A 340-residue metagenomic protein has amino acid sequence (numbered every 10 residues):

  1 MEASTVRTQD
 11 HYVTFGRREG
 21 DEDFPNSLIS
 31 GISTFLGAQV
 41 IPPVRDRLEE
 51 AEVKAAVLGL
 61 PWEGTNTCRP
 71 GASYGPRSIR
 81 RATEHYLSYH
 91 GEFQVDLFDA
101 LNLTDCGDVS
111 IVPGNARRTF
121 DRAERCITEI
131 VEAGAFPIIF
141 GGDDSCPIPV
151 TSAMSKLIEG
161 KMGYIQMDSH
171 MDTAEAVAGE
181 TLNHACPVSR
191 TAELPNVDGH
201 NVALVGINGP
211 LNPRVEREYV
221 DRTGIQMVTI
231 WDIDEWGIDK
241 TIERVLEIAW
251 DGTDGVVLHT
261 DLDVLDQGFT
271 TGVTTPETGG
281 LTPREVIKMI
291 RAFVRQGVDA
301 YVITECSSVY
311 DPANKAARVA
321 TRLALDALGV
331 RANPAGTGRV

Functional and structural regions predicted by a protein language model:
E2-V340: Conserved alpha-helical scaffold segments that buttress catalytic/binding sites
